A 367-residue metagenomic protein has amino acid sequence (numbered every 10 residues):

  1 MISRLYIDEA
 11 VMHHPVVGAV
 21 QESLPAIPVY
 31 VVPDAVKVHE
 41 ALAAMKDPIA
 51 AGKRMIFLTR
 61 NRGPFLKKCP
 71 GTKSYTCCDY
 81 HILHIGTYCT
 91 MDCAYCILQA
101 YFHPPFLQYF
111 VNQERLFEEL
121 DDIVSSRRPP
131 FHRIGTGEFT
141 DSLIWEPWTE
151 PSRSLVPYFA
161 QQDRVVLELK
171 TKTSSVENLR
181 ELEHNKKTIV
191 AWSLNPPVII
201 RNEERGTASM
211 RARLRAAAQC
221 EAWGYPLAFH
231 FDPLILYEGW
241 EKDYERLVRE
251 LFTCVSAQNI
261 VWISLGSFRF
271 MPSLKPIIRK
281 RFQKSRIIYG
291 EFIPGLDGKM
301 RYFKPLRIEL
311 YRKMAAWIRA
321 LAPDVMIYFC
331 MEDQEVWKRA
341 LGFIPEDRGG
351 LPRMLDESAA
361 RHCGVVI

Functional and structural regions predicted by a protein language model:
M1-D79: Flexible, acidic/Gly-rich N-terminal and inter-domain linker regions that tether and position cofactor-handling modules
M1-V17, F252-I367: Auxiliary Fe-S-binding modules of radical SAM enzymes
R4, F131-G135, V166-E168, K187-A191 (+3 more regions): Structural preference for beta-strand elements that scaffold enzyme active sites
F57-C77, I97-A191: Conserved Radical SAM active-site core
L83-Y101: Local cysteine-cluster metal-coordination motifs and their immediate loop/turn environment, predominantly Fe-S cluster
E119-S126, N178-E183, M210-W223, M314: Structured alpha-helical segments in the cores of large, soluble enzyme domains
T140-L143, S174-E177, T188-A208, P233-Y237 (+2 more regions): Conserved radical SAM core fold
G239-C254: Catalytic cores of alpha/beta
